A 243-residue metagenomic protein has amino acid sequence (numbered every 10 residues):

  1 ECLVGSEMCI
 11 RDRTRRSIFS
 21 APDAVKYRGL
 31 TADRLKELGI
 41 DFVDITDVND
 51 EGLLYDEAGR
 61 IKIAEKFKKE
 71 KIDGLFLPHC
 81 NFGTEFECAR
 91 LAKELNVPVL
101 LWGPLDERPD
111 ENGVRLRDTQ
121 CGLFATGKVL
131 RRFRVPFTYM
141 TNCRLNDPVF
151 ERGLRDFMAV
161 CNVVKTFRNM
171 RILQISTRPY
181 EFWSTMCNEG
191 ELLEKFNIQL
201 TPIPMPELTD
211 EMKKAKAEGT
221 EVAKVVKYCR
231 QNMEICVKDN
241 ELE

Functional and structural regions predicted by a protein language model:
E1-G5, C9: Single conserved hydrophobic/aromatic residue that forms the stacking wall/gate of nucleotide- or nucleobase-binding
M8-C9, K224-E243: Active-site loops and adjacent core secondary-structure elements that bind or stabilize anionic groups
T14-G29, G113-Q120, E181-T185: Glycine- and acidic-residue-enriched helix-capping/strand-helix junction motifs
A32-G52, P136-N142, I198-I203: Short beta-strand elements in bilobed, periplasmic/extracellular small-molecule ligand-binding domains
F42-F67, D210-G219: N-terminal beta-loop-helix "entrance" segment that forms/cooperates in small-molecule cofactor or anionic ligand
G52-R168, E181: Cofactor- and metal-binding active-site motifs of prokaryotic enzymes that mediate redox/radical or nucleophilic
E194, Q199-E218: Terminal amphipathic helices with adjacent charged low-complexity linkers/tails
